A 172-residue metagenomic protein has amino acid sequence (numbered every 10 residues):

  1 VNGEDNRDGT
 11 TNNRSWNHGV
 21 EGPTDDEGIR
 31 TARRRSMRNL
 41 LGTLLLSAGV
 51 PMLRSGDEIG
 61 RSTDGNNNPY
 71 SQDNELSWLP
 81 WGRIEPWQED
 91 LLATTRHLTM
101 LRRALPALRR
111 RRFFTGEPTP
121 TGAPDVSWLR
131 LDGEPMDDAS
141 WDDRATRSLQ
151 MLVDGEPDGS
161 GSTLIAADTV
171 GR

Functional and structural regions predicted by a protein language model:
V1-R172: Loop/helix patches that line or flank the sugar-binding groove of alpha-linked glycan CAZymes
